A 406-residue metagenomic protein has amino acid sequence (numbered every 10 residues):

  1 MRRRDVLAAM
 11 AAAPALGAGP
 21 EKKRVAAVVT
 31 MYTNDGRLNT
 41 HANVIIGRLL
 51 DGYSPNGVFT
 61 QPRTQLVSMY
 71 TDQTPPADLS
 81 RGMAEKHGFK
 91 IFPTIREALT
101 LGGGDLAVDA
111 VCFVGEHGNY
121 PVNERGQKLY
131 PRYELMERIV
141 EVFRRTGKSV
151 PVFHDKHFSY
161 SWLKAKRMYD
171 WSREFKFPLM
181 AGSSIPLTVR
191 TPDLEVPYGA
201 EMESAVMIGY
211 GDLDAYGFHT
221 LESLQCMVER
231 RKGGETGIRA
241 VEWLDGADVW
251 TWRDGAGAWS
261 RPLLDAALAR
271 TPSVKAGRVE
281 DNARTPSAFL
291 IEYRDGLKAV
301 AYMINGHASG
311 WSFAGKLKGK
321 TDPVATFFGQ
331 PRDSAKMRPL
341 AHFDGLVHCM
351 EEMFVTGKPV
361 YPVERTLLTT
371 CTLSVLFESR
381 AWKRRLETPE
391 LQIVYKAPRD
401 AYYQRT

Functional and structural regions predicted by a protein language model:
R3-A18: N-terminal export signals
M10, P20, G126-K128, E352-T406: C-terminal helix-rich "cap/oligomerization" subdomain common to oxidoreductases
G17-K86, A205: N-terminal Rossmann-like dinucleotide-binding module
V25, F177-P192, P197-L213, T236-A247 (+1 more regions): NAD(P)-dependent dehydrogenases' Rossmann-like dinucleotide-binding region
H87-V108, V114-Y120, L135: A structured beta-alpha segment of the ubiquitous adenosine-cofactor-binding alpha/beta core
E116-S183: Beta-strand-loop-alpha-helix segment that lines the small-molecule cofactor/substrate pocket of alpha/beta enzymes
A205-L297, M303-H307, L368-C371: Rossmann-like dinucleotide-binding domain that binds NAD(P)(H)
V274-E364: NAD(P)-dinucleotide binding in Rossmann-like oxidoreductases
